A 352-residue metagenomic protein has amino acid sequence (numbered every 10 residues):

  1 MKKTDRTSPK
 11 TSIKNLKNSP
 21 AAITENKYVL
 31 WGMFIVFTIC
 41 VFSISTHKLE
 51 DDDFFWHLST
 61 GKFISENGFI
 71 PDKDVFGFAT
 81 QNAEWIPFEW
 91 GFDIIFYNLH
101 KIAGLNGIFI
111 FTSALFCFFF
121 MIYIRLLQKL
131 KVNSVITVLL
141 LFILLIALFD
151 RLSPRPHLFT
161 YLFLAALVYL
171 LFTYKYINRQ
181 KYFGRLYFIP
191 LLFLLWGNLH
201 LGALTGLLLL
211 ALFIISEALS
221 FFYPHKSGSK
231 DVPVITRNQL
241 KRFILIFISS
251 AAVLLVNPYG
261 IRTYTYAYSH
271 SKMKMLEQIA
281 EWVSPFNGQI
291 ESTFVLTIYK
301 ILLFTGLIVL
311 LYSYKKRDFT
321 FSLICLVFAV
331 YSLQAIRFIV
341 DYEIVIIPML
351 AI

Functional and structural regions predicted by a protein language model:
V41, L144-L148, R185-L201, A251-V253 (+1 more regions): Membrane-interface alpha helices of multi-pass inner-membrane proteins
S65, I70, L201-L311: Transmembrane catalytic cores of multi-pass membrane glycosyltransferases and polysaccharide-assembly enzymes
A79-N106: Short hydrophobic/aromatic helix or loop-helix immediately within or flanking a transmembrane segment in polytopic
I110-L130: Transmembrane-helix motifs of polytopic, lipid-linked glycan transferases
I122, L144-A147, F159-N178, L210-S220 (+1 more regions): Specific aromatic-rich, kink-prone transmembrane helix
Y123-I146: Transmembrane-helix signature of polytopic, membrane-embedded enzymes that assemble or transfer cell-envelope glycans
L152-F159: Short acidic/glycine- and proline-prone juxtamembrane loop motifs at membrane-interface regions of multi-pass membrane
T173, I177-L194, K241-L245, F319-L326: Short hydrophobic alpha-helices at membrane interfaces in multi-pass membrane enzymes
